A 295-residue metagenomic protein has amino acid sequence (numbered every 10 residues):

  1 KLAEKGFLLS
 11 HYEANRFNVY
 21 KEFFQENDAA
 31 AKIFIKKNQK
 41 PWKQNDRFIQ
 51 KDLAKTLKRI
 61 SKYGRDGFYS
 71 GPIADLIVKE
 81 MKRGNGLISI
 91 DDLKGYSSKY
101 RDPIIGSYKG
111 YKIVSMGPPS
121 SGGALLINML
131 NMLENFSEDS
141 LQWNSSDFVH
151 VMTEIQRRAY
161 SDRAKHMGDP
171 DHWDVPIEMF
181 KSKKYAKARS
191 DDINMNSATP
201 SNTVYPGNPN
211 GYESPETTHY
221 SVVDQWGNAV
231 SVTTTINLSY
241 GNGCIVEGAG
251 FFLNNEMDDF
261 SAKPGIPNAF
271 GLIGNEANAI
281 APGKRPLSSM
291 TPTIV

Functional and structural regions predicted by a protein language model:
K1-G64, F68-S70, A74-S121, K181-S182 (+1 more regions): Noncatalytic scaffold domains of N-terminal-nucleophile
F23-F24, N45, S120, P209-E213 (+1 more regions): Short Gly/Pro-enriched turn/cap motifs at secondary-structure boundaries
A29, F136-T235, G248-A249, P264-G265 (+1 more regions): Internal maturation/activation junctions in enzymes
L87-S89, A229-V295: Active-site rim segments in enzyme catalytic domains, especially the processed small/beta chain of N-terminal
I90-S107, G122-N131, P267-F270, P282-T293: Flexible glycine/proline-rich, aromatic-decorated loop/lid segments
Y100, S214-T217, S239, S288-M290: Short, small/polar residue-rich loop motifs at catalytic or cofactor-binding pockets
V114-G123, T217-S221, T233-I245: Glycine-rich phosphate/pyrophosphate-binding beta-alpha loops
